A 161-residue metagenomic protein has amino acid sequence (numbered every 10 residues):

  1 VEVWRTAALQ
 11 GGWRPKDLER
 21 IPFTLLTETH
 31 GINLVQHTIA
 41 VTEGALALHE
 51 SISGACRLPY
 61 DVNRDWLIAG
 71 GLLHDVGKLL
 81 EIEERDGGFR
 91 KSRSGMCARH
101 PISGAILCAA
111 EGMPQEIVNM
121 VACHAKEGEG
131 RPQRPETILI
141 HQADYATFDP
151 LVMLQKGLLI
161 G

Functional and structural regions predicted by a protein language model:
V1-F89: Acidic/His-rich, divalent-metal-binding segments that scaffold phosphate/diphosphate chemistry
H37, H74, H100, H124-A125: Histidine-centered active-site/metal-ligand motif
V41-G44, C97-E111: An active-site-proximal "capping" alpha-helix that borders the catalytic cofactor pocket
S51, S92, P101: Residue-level signal for threonine
C56-L58, V62, L67-I68, A105-A109 (+1 more regions): Histidine/acidic-rich helix-loop-helix segments that form or flank divalent-metal centers in metalloenzyme catalytic
D86-G87, K91-C97, A110: Strongly charged, low-complexity linkers/loops
